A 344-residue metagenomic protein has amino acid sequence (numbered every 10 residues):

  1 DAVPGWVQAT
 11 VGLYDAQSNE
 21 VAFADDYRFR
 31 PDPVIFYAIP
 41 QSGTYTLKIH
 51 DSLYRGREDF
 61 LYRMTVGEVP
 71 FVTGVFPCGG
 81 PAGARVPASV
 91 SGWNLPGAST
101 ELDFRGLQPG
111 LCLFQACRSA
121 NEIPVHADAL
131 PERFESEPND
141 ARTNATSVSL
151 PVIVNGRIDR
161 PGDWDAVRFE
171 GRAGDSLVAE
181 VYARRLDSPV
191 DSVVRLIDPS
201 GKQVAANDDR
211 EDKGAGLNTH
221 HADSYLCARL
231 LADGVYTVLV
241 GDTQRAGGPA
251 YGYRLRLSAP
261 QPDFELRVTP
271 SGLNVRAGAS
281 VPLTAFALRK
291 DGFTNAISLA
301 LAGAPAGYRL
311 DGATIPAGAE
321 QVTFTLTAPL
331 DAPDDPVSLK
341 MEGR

Functional and structural regions predicted by a protein language model:
D1-L61, T65-A120, A127, D140 (+4 more regions): Acidic, Ser/Thr/Pro-rich low-complexity intrinsically disordered segments
E101-Q108, A285-L288, D311-P316, E320-P333: Extracellular/luminal low-complexity segments enriched in Ser/Thr/Pro
P109-A116, F324-T327, D334-R344: A short beta-strand micro-motif common to beta-rich folds, especially ectodomain repeats
H126-R142: N-terminal pre-domain segments of enzymes
S136-E137, G303, I315: Short conserved micro-motifs on helix faces and helix-strand junctions that flank and scaffold key functional residues
